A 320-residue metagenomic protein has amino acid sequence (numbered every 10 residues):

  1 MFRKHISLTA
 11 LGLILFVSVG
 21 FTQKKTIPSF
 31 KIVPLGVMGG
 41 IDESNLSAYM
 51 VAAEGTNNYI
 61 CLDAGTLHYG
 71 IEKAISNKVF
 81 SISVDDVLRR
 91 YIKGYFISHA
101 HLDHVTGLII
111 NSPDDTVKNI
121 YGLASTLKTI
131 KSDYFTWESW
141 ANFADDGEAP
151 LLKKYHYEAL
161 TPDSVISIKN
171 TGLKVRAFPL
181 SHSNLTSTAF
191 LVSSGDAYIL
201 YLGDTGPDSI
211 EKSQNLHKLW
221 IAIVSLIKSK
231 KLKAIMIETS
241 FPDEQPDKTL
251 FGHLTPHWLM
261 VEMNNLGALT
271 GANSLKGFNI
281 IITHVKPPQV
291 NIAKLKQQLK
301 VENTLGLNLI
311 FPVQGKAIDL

Functional and structural regions predicted by a protein language model:
M1-T26: Bacterial Sec-dependent N-terminal signal peptides
I27-S29, L35, S125-S187, T304-D319: Metallo-beta-lactamase
I32, Y49, D63, H99 (+6 more regions): Divalent metal-coordination and catalytic microenvironments
I41-I97, T106-P113, E211, N215-I223: Pre-active-site segment of Zn-dependent metallo-hydrolases
A48, A52, A159-K228: Catalytic core of the metallo-beta-lactamase
C61-G65, Y91-D103, Y121-L123, Y201-D204 (+3 more regions): Active-site neighborhood of phospho(di)ester-bond hydrolases with catalytic His/Asp-centered motifs
S83-P150: Active-site HxH/HxHxD metal-binding segment of metal-dependent hydrolases
D208-V313: Cap/insert and terminal regions of metallo-dependent hydrolase folds
